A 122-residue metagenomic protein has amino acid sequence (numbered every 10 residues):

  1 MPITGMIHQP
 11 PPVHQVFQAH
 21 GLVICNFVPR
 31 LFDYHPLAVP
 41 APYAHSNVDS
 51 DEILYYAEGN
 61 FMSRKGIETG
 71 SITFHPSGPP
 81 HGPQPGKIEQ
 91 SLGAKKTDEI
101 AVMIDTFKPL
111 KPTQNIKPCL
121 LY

Functional and structural regions predicted by a protein language model:
M1-H35: A short, N-terminal "cap"/entry segment at the start of jelly-roll beta-barrel domains of the cupin/DSBH fold
I3, P11-H14, P40-H45, M62-S63 (+1 more regions): Generic recognition of flexible, low-complexity loop/linker segments
A19-F27, P42-I72, P76-H81: Glycine- and acidic-residue-biased ligand/ion/polar-headgroup-sensing regions
F74, E89-K111: A short hydrophobic beta-strand segment most commonly corresponding to one strand of the jelly-roll/cupin
H81-K87: Short, Lys/Arg- and Gly-enriched loop/turn segments at beta-strand edges
Y122: Conserved small/polar residues in nucleotide/adenosyl-binding loops
